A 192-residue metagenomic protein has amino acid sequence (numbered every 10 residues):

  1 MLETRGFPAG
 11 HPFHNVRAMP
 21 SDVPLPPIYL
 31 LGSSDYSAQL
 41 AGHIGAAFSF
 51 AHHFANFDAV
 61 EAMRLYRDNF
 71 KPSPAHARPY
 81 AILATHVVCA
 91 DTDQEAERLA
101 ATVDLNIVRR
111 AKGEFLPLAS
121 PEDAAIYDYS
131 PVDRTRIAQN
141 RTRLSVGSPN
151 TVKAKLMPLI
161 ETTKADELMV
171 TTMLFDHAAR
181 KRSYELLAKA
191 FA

Functional and structural regions predicted by a protein language model:
M1-I44: Internal, glycine-rich beta/alpha segment that forms the wall or movable "lid" of small-molecule/cofactor binding
M1-R17, F57-K164: An alpha-helical appendage that flanks or caps ligand/catalytic pockets
P27-L31, A46-A51, P79-H86, D166-V170: Hydrophobic faces of well-ordered beta-strands that scaffold small-molecule active sites in alpha/beta enzyme cores
L31-M63, R67, H76: A conserved active-site cap/scaffold subdomain adjacent to cofactor or substrate pockets
F54, T172-A179: Glycine-rich, proline-tolerant flexible connector loops at the mouths of alpha/beta enzymes
E61-N69, H177-A192: C-terminal helical cap(s) of enzyme catalytic domains, especially alpha/beta-barrels
